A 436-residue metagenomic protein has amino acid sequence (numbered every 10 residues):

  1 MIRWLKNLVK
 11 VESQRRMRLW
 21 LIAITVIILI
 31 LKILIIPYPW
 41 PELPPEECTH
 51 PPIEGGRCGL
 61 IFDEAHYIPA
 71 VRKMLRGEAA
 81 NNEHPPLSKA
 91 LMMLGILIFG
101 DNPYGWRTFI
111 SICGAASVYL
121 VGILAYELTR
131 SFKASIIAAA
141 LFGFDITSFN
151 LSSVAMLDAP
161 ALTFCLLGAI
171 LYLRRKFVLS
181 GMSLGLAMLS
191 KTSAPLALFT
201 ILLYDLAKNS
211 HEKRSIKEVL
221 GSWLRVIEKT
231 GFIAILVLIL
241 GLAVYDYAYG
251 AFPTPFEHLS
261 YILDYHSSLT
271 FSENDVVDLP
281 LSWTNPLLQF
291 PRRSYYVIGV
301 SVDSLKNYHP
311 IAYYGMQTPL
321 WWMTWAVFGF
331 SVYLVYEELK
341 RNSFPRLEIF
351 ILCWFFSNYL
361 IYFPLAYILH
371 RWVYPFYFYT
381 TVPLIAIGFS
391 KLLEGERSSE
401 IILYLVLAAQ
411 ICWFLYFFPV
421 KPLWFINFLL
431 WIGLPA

Functional and structural regions predicted by a protein language model:
I2-E12, W40, L203, L224-A234 (+3 more regions): Transmembrane helical bundles and short interhelical boundary loops of multi-pass, membrane-embedded
W4-L5, L173-R174, L179, L196-I239: Perimembrane helix-loop-helix junctions
T25-L31, A138-G143, I170, L184 (+2 more regions): Short helix- or helix-capping micro-motifs that position conserved polar/aromatic residues at function-defining sites
P85-A90, G100-Y119, L151, Y314-W322: Loop-to-helix entry region of an early transmembrane alpha helix in multi-pass inner-membrane enzymes
Y104, T108-T129, L167, G329-E337: Transmembrane-helix motifs of polytopic, lipid-linked glycan transferases
I110, T147-D158: Short acidic/glycine- and proline-prone juxtamembrane loop motifs at membrane-interface regions of multi-pass membrane
L141, P160-L179, S183-L184, L384-G388: Specific aromatic-rich, kink-prone transmembrane helix
Y296-F344, L352: Hydrophobic, aromatic-rich transmembrane alpha-helices and their immediate juxtamembrane boundary segments
